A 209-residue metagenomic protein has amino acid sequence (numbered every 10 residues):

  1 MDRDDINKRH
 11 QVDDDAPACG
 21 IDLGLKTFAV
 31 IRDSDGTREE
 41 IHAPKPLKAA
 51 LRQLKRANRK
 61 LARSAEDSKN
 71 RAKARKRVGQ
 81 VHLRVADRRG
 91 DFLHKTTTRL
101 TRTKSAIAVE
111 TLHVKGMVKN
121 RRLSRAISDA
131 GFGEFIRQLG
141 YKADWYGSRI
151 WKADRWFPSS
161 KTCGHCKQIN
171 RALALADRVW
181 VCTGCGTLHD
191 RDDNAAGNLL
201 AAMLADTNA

Functional and structural regions predicted by a protein language model:
M1-A209: Positively charged, helix-rich recognition surfaces that bind polyanionic ligands
